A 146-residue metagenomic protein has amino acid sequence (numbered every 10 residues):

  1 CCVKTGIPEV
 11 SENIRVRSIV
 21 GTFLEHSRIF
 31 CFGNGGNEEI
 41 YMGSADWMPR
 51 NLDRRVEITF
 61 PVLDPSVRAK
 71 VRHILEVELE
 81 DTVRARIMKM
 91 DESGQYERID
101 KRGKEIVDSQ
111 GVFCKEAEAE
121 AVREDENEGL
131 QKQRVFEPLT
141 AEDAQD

Functional and structural regions predicted by a protein language model:
C1-D146: PLD/PLD-like phosphodiesterase catalytic module centered on the HKD motif
